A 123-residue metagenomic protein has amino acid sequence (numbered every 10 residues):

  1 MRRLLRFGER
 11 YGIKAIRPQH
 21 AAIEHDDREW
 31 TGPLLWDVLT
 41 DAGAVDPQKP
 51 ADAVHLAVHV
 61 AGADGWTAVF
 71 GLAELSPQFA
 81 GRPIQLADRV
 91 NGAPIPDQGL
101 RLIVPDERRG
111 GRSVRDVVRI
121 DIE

Functional and structural regions predicted by a protein language model:
M1-E123: N-terminal intrinsically disordered, low-complexity segments enriched in P/E/S/T
